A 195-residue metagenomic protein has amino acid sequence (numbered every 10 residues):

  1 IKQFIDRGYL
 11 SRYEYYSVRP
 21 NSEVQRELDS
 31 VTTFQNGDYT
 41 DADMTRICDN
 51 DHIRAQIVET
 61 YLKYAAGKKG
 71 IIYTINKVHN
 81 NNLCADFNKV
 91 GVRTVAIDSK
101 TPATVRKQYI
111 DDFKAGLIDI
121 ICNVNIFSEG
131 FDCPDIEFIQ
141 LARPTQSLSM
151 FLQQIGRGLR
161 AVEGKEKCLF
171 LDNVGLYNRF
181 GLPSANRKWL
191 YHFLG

Functional and structural regions predicted by a protein language model:
I1-N76, K188-L194: Conserved interdomain linker/interface between the two RecA-like ATPase lobes of SF2 helicase motors
G8, I121-I139, G156-R160: SF2 helicase motor core recognition
L10-E14, V90-R93, P134-F138, G164-L169: Short glycine-/polar-rich loops that comprise or flank the Walker A/P-loop and associated switch/sensor motifs
Y16, V124, A142: Conserved residues at the C-terminal ends of beta-strands
D51-A55, A103, K107, V124 (+3 more regions): Amphipathic alpha-helical transducer elements in NTP-driven molecular machines
I71, H79-E129: Conserved helicase ATPase core of P-loop NTP-dependent helicases/translocases
D86, Y109-D112, D135, M150-R157: Alpha-helical scaffold elements adjacent to nucleotide-binding pockets in ATP/GTP-utilizing enzyme cores
P144-Q153, R157-R187: Conserved segment of the helicase C-terminal RecA-like domain
